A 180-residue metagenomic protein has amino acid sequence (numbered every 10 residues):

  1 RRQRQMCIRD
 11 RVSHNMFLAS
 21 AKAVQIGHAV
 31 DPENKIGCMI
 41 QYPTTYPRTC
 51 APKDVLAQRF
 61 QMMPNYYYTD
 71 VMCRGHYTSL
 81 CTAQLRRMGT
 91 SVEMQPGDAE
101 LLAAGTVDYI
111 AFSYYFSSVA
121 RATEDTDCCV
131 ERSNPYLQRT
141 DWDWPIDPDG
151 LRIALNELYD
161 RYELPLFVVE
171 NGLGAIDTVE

Functional and structural regions predicted by a protein language model:
R1-E180: Active-site region of glycoside hydrolase catalytic domains
